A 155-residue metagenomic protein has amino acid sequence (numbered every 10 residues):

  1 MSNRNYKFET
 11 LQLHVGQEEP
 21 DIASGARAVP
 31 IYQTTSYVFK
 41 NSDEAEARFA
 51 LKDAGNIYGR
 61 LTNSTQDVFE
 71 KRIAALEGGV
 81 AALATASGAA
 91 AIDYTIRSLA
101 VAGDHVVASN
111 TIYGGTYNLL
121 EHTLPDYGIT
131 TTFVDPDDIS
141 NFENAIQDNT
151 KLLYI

Functional and structural regions predicted by a protein language model:
M1-Y32: Short conserved active-site loop signatures built around small residues
D43-A90, L120-H122: Conserved N-terminal alpha-helix of the aminotransferase class I/II PLP-enzyme fold
L76-V80, A100-G103, D148-N149: Short helix-loop-beta connector
A89-I92, D135-N141: Short acidic loop-to-helix transition motifs that present clustered carboxylates
S98-T116, V134: Conserved PLP-anchoring active-site segment centered on the Schiff-base-forming lysine
G115-Y127: Active-site-proximal loop->helix
D137-I155: Active-site phosphate-binding strand-loop segment of PLP-dependent enzymes
